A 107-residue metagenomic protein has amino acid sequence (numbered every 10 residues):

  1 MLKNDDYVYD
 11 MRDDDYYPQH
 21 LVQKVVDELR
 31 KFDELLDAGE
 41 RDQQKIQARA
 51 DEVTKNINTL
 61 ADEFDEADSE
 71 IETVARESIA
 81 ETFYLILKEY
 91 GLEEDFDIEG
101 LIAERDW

Functional and structural regions predicted by a protein language model:
M1-A38, E104: Short terminal alpha-helical segments
D14, L35-G39, L60-E63, L85 (+2 more regions): Surface-exposed polar/charged interaction patches
L21, G39-I46, D68-A75: Residue-level recognition of alpha-helical structural elements
Q23-V26, R30, D51-N58, E77 (+2 more regions): Generic structural signal for well-ordered, non-transmembrane alpha-helical segments in soluble/cytosolic regions
L29, D33-E63: Mature extracytoplasmic domains of secretory-pathway proteins
D65-W107: Amphipathic alpha-helical binding modules
